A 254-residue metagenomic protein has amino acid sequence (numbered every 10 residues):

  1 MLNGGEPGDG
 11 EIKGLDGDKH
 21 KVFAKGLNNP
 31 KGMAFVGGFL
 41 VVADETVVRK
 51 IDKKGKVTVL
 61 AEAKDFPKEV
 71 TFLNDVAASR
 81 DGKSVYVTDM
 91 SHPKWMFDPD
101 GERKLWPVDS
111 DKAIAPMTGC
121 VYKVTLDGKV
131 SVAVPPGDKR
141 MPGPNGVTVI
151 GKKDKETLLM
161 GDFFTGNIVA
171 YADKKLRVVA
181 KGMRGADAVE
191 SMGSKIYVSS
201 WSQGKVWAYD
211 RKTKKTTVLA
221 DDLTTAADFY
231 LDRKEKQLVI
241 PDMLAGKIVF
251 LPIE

Functional and structural regions predicted by a protein language model:
M1-H20: N-terminal, post-signal-peptide region of Sec/Tat-exported proteins
M1-N3, A43, T88, G161 (+2 more regions): Residue-level marker for isolated small/hydroxyl-bearing positions within beta-strands of beta-sheet-rich domains
M1-P7, T88-P116: Short, conserved, GDST-rich strand-edge loop motifs in beta-rich repeat architectures
D9, A24-E45, D65-S84, A115-C120 (+6 more regions): Beta-rich, blade/repeat-based domains predominating in secreted/periplasmic proteins but also intracellular
D9-E11, F97, T118, I168-V169 (+2 more regions): Structural motif
K13-D16, P107, A113-L126: Beta-propeller blade signature
L15-K19, I51-K56, V124-K129, Y171-K175 (+2 more regions): Short loop/turn segments that connect beta-strands within beta-propeller blades
K19-K25, V57-F66, K129-G137, K175-K181 (+1 more regions): A short beta-strand motif characteristic of beta-propeller blades
